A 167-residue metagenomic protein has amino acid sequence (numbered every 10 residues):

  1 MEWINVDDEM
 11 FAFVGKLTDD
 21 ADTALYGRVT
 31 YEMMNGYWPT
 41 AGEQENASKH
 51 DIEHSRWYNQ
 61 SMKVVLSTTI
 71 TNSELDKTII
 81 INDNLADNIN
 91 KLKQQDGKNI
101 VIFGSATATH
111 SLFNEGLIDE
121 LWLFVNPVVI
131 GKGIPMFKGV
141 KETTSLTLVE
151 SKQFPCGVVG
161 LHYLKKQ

Functional and structural regions predicted by a protein language model:
M1-Q167: Enzymes that bind and transform nitrogen-containing heteroaromatic metabolites
